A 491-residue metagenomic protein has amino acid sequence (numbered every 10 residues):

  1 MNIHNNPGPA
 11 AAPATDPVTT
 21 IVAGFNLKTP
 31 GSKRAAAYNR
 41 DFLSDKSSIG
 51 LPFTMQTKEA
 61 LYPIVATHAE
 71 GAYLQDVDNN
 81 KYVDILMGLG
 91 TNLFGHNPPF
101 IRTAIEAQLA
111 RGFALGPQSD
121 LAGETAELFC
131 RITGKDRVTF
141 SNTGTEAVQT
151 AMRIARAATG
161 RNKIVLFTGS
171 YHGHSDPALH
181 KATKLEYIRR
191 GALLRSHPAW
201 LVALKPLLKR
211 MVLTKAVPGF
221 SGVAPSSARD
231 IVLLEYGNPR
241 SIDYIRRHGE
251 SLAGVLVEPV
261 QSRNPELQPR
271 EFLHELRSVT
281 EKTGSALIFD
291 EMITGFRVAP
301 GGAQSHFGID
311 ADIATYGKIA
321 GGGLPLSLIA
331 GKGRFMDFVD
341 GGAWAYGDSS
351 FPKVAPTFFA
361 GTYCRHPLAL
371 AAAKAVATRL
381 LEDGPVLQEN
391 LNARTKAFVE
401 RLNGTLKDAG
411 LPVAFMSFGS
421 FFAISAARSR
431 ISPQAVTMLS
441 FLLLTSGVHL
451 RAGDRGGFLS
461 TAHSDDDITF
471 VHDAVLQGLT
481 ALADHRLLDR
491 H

Functional and structural regions predicted by a protein language model:
N2-H491: Conserved N-terminal phosphate-binding loop of PLP-dependent enzymes in the Aspartate aminotransferase
